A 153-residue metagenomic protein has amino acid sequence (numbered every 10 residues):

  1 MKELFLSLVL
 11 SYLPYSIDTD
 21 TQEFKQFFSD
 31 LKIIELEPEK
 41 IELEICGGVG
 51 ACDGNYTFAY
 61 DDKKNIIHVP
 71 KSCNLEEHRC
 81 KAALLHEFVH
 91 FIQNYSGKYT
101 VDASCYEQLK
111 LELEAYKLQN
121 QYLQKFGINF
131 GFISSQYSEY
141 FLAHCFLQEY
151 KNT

Functional and structural regions predicted by a protein language model:
M1-I67, S72-C73, Q124: Auxiliary, metal-adjacent structural segments of Zn-dependent hydrolase domains
D53-N55, H78-R79, K110: Short, surface-exposed coil-to-beta transition loops
H68-L84: Short pre-active-site segment immediately N-terminal to the catalytic Zn-binding motif
V69-P70, N94-Y106: Substrate-binding clefts and substrate-entry loops adjacent to catalytic sites of polymer-processing enzymes acting on
E77, V89-I92, C105: Mature extracytoplasmic domains of secretory-pathway proteins
A82-Y95: Active-site recognition of the HExxH zinc-binding catalytic motif
S104-Y137: Post-HExxH zinc-binding segment in Zn-dependent metallohydrolases
Q136-T153: Short, low-complexity, Pro/Ser/Thr/Gly-rich segments in the mature regions of secreted, periplasmic
